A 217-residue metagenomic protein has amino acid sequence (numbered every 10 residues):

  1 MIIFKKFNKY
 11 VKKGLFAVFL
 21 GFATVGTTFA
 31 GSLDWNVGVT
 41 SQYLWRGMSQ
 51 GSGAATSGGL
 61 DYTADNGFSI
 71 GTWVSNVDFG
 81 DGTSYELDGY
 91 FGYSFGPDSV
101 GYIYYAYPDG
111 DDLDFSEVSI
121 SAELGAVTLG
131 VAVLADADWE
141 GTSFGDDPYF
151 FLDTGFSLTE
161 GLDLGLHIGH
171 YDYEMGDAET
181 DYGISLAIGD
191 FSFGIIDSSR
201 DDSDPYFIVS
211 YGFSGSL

Functional and structural regions predicted by a protein language model:
I2-V18, G26-L217: Outer-membrane beta-barrel proteins
